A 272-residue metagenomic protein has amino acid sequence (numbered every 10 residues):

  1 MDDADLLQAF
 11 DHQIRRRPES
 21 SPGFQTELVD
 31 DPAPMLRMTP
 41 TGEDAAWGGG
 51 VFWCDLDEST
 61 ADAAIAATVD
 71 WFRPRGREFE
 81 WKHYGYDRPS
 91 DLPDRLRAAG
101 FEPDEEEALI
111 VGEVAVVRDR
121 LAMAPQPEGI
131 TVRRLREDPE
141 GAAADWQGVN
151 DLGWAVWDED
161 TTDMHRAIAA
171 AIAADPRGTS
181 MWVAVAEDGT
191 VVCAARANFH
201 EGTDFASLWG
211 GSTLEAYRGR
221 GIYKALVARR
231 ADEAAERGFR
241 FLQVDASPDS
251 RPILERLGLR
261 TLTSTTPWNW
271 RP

Functional and structural regions predicted by a protein language model:
M1-D2, Q8, H12-Q13, E19-E27 (+6 more regions): Terminal substrate-recognition subdomain of acyl/acetyltransferases
M1-R16, W53-E58, E107, R120-A171 (+1 more regions): Short amphipathic alpha-helix that is part of the acyltransferase structural core
M1-R75, R88, D160: N-terminal charged segments
E27-P32, D91-E102, G178-C193: Conserved beta-hairpin
S59-G141, V244, T266-W270: Acyl-donor-binding surface of acyltransferase catalytic domains
D62-V69, W209-E215, G219-D232, E236 (+2 more regions): Conserved acetyl-CoA-binding loop-helix of GNAT-fold acetyltransferases
D160-A216: A conserved beta-strand-loop-helix scaffold within acyl/acetyltransferase catalytic domains
